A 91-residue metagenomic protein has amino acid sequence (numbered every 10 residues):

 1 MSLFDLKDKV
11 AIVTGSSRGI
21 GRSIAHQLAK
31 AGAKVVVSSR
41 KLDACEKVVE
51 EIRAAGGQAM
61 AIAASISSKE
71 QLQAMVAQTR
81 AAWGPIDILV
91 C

Functional and structural regions predicted by a protein language model:
M1-I12: Flexible N-terminal pre-Rossmann segment of NAD(P)-dependent oxidoreductases
V10, S17-G19, K41: Conserved glycine-rich cofactor-binding loop
V13-T14, C91: Structural signature of the Rossmann-like NAD(P)-dependent dehydrogenase/reductase core
L28: Aromatic pocket-lining residues of Rossmann-like dinucleotide-binding sites
A33-V48: Conserved glycine-rich Rossmann-like NAD(P)H-binding loop of the short-chain dehydrogenase/reductase
L42-A44, A63-M75: The beta1-alpha1 cofactor-binding region of Rossmann-like NAD(H)/NADP(H)-dependent oxidoreductases
A55-Q58, Q78-C91: A glycine-rich helix->loop->beta "capping" turn within Rossmann-like NAD(P)(H)-dependent oxidoreductase domains
